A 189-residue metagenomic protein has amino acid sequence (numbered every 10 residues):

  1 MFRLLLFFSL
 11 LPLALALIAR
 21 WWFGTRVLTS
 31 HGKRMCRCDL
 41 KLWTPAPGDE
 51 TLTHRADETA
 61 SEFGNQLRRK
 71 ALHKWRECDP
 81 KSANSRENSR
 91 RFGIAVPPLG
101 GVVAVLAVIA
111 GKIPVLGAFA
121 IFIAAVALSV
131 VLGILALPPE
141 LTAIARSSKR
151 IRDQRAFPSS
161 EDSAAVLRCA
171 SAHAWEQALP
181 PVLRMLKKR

Functional and structural regions predicted by a protein language model:
M1-L10, G111-A125: Hydrophobic alpha-helical transmembrane segments
F2-L6, L13-V96, I134-R189: Polar-ligand-bearing catalytic/cofactor-coordination segments of membrane-embedded or membrane-tethered inner-membrane
A16, A104-K112: Hydrophobic alpha-helical transmembrane segments
T51, P80, K112, A124-L128: Generic alpha-helix detector with strongest preference for long hydrophobic helices that associate with membranes
I94-V105: Core segments of transmembrane alpha-helices that mediate helix-helix packing or line hydrophobic substrate/ligand
F122-V131, A136-L137: Short alpha-helical packing/oligomerization segments
